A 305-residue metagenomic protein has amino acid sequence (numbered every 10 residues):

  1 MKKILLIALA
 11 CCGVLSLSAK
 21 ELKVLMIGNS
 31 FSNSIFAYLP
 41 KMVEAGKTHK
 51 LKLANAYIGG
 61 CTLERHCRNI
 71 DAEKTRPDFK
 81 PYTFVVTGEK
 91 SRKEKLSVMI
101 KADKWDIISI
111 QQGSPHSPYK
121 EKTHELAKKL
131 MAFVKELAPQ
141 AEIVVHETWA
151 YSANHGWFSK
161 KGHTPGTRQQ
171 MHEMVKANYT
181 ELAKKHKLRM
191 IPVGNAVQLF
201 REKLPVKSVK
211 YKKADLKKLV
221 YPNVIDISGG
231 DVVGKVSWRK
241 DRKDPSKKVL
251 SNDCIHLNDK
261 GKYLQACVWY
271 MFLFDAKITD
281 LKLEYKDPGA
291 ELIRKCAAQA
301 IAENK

Functional and structural regions predicted by a protein language model:
M1-I4: Positively charged n-region of N-terminal signal peptides that target proteins for export
L9-L17: Hydrophobic h-region of N-terminal signal peptides that target proteins for export in Gram-negative bacteria
E21-K23, K52: Residues that mark the start of a beta-strand
L25-I27, H146: Short hydrophobic segments within beta-strands
S30: Catalytic nucleophile serine of serine hydrolases, specifically the conserved "nucleophile elbow" pentapeptide
N33-K129, F133, S152-N154: Conserved SGNH/GDSL esterase-like catalytic core that processes O-acyl groups on lipids and polysaccharides
K93-D259, D280: Alpha-helical cap/lid subdomain in secreted, periplasmic, or secretory-pathway luminal O-acyl-processing enzymes
R242-K295, Q299: Extended, basic/helix-rich recognition subdomains
